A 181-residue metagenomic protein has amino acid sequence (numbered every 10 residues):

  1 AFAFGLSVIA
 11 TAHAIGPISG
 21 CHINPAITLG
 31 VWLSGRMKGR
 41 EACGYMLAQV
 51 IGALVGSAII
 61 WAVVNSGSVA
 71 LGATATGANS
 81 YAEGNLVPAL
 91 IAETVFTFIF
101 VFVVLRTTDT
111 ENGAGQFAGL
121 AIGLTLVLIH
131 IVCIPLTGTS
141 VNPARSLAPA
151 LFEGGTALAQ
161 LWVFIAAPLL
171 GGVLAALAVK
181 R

Functional and structural regions predicted by a protein language model:
A1-R181: Membrane-interface helix-loop junctions and terminal tails of multi-pass membrane proteins
